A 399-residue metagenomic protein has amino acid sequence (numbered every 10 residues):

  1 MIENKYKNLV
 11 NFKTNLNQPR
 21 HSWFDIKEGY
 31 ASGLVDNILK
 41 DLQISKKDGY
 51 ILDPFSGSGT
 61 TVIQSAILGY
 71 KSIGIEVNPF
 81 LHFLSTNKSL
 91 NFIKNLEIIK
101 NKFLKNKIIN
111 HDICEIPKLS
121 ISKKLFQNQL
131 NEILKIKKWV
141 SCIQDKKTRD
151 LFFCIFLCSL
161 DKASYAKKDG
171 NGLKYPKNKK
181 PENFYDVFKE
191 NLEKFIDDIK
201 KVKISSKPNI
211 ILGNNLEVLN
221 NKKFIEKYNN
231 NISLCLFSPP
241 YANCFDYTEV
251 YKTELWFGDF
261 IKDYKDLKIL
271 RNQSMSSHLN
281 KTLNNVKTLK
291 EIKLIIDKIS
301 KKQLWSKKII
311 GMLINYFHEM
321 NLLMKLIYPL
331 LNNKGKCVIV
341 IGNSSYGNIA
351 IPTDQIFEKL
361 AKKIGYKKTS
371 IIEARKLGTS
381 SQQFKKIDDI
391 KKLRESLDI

Functional and structural regions predicted by a protein language model:
M1-S45: S-adenosyl-L-methionine
S22-I26, I116-L125, I309-H318, V340-I341 (+1 more regions): Acceptor-substrate binding/catalytic loop of class I
A31, I38-I108, N191-V202, S206-N220 (+4 more regions): Conserved S-adenosyl-L-methionine
L130-I133, K138-F237, A242-E249: SAM-dependent nucleic-acid methyltransferase catalytic core
L151-I155, A163, K167, K262-K307: Extended, charge-rich helix/loop segments that form flexible, surface "patches" used to engage negatively charged
I261-Y264, L331-K336: Short glycine-dipeptide loop
H318-N333: A short glycine-rich, Lys/Arg-flanked "PGG" loop and its adjoining helix->strand segment in the class I
Y366-I399: Class I S-adenosyl-L-methionine
